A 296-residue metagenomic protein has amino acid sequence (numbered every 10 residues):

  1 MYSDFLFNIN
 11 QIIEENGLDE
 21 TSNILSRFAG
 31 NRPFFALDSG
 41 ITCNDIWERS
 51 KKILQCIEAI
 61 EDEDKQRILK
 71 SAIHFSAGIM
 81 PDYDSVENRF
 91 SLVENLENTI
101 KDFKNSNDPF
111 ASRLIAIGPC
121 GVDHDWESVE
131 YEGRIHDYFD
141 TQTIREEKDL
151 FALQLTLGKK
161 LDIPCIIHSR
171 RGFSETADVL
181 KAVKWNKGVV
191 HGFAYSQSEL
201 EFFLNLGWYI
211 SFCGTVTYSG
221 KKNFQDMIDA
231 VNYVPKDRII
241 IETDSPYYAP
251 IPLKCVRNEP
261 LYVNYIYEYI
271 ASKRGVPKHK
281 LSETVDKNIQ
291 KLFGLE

Functional and structural regions predicted by a protein language model:
M1-E296: Mid-domain alpha/beta scaffold segments of enzyme catalytic cores
